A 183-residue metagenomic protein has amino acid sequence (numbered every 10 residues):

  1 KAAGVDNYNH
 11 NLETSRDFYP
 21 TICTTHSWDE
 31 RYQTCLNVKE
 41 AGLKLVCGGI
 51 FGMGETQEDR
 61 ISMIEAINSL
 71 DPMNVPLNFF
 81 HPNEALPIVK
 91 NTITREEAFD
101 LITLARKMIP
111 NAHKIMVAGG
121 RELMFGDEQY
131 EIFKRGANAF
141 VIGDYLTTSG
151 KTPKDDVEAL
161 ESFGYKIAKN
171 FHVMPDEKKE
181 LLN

Functional and structural regions predicted by a protein language model:
K1-G42, I50-D71, L86-E97: Conserved non-cysteine loop/helix-boundary elements of the Radical SAM core domain that shape
A3-D6, K44-C47, D59, M116 (+3 more regions): Generic preference for well-ordered secondary structure
N9-H10, K44-G49, N74-F79, A118: Short beta-strand segments at enzyme active-site cores
W28, Y32-C35, K44-L45, I102 (+2 more regions): Hydrophobic alpha-helical segments
E65-N183: Auxiliary Fe-S-binding modules of radical SAM enzymes
